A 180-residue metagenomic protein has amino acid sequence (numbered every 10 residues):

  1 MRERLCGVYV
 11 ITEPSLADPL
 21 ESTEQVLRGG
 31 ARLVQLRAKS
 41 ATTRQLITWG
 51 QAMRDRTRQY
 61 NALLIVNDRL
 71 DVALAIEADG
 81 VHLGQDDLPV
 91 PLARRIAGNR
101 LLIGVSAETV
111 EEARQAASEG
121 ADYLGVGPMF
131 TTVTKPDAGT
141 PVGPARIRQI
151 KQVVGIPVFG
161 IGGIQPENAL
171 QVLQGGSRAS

Functional and structural regions predicted by a protein language model:
M1-V90, R94-D122, G139, Q149 (+3 more regions): Conserved N-terminal beta1-alpha1 strand-loop-helix module at the mouth
D87, M129-T131: Short glycine-rich anion-binding loops that position phosphate/pyrophosphate groups of nucleotides and phosphorylated
V126, F159-I164, S180: Glycine-rich beta-strand-to-loop/alpha-helix junction loops that act as flexible
T131-T140: Phosphate-binding beta-alpha-beta segment of Rossmann-like dinucleotide-binding domains, i.e., the NAD(P)
R146: Conserved cofactor-binding/catalytic machinery of classical short-chain dehydrogenase/reductase
